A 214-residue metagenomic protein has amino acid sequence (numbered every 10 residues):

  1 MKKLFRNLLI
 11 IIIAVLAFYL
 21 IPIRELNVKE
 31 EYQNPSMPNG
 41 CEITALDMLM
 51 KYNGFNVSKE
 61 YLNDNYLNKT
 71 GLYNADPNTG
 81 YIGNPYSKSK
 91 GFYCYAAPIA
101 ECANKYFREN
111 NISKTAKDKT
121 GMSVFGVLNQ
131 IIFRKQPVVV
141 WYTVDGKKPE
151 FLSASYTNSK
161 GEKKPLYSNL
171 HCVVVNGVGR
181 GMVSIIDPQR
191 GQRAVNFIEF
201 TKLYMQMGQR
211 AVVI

Functional and structural regions predicted by a protein language model:
K2-E101, V144-G146, L152-L166: Active-site-adjacent structural segments surrounding the nucleophilic cysteine of cysteine proteases and isopeptidases
S36, R134-K135, S168-L170: Extracytoplasmic
G40, P137-Y142, V174, S184-I186: Structural recognition of the beta-strand scaffold that forms the well-ordered cores of secreted hydrolase catalytic
L46, N65, K119, W141-D145 (+2 more regions): Active-site-proximal beta-strand/loop segments in catalytic clefts of secreted hydrolases
S87-G126, Q130-F133: Mid-length scaffold segments of soluble, non-membrane domains
N110-I112, R134-V139, G179-M182, Q209: Loop/turn elements at helix/coil->beta-strand transitions in domains of secreted/extracellular proteins
L128-V138, Y142-E150: Short, solvent-exposed, low-complexity loop/linker segments
K148, L152-Y167, V173-I214: Noncatalytic regulatory segments and standalone regulatory/sensor domains
